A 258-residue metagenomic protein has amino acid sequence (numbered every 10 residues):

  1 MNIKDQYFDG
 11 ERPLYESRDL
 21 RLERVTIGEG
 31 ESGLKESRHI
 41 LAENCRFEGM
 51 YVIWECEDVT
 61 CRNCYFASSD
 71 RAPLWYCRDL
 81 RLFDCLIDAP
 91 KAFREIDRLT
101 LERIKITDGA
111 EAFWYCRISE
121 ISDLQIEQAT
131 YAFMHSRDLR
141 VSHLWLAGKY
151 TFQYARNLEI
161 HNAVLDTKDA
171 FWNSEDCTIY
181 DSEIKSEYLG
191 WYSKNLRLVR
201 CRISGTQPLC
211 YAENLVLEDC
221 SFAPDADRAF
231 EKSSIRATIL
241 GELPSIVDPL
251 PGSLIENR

Functional and structural regions predicted by a protein language model:
M1-R258: Long, distal/terminal scaffolding or interaction modules with repetitive or compositionally biased sequence
